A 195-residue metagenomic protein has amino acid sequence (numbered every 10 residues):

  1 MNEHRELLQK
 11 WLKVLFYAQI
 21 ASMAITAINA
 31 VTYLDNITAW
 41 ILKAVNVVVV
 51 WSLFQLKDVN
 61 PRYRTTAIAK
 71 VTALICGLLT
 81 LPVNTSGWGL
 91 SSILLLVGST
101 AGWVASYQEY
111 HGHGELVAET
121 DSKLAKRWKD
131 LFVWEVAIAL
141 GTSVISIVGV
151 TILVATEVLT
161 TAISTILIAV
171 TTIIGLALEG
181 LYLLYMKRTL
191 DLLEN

Functional and structural regions predicted by a protein language model:
M1-T26, I41-P82, V97-T142, L176-N195: Membrane-interface extramembranous regions at the lipid-water interface
A27-I41, P82-T100, I152-I168: Membrane-helix interface and helix-disruption motif detector
A139-T151: Hydrophobic alpha-helical transmembrane segments in multi-pass integral membrane proteins
T165-E179: Small-residue-rich transmembrane alpha-helices that serve as helix-helix interface/gating elements in multipass
